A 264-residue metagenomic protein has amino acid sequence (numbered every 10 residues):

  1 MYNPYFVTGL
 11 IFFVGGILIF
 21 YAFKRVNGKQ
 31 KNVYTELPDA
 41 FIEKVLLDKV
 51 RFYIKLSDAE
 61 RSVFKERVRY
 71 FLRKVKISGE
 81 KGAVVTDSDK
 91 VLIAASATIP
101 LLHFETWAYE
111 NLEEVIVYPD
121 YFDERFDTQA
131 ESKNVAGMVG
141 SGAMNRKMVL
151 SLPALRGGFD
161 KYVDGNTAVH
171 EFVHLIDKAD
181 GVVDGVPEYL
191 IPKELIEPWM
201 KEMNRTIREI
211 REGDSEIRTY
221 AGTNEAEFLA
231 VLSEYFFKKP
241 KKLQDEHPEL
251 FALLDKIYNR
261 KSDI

Functional and structural regions predicted by a protein language model:
M1-N32: N-terminal signal-anchor transmembrane alpha helix of single-pass membrane proteins, serving as the membrane-anchoring
R25-M138, L250-D263: A metal-dependent hydrolase signature that marks the N-terminal structural subdomain at the beginning of catalytic folds
V50-I54, G79, A83, G158-Y162 (+2 more regions): Short, charged/polar micro-motifs that form catalytic or ligand-binding hotspots
S57, V163-D180, A230: Active-site recognition of the HExxH zinc-binding catalytic motif
V63, V163-T167, E225: Short, well-structured alpha-helical interface segments that form or flank functional binding sites
L92-A108, D120-F159, V182-I264: Metalloprotease/metallohydrolase-associated module, dominated by Zn2+-dependent proteases
E113-E114, R146-M148, G165: Generic beta-strand structural signal
